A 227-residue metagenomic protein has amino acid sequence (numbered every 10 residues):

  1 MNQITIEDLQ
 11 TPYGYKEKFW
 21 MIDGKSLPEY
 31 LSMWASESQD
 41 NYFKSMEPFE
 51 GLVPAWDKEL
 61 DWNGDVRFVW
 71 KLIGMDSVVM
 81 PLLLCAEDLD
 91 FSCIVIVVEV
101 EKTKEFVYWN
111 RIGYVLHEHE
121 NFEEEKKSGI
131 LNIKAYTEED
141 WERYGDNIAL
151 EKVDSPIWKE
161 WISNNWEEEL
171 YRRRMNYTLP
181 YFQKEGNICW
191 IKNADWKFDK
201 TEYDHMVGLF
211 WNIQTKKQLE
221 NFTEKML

Functional and structural regions predicted by a protein language model:
M1-L227: Intrinsically disordered, low-complexity acidic regions enriched in Pro/Ser/Thr
